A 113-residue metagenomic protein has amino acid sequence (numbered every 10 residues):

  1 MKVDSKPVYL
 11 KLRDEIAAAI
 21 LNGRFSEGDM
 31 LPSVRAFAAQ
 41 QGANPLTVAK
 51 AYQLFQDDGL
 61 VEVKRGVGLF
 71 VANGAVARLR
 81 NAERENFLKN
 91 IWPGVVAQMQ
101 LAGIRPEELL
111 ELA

Functional and structural regions predicted by a protein language model:
M1-M30, A36, A82, N86-A113: Extreme N-terminal segment that seeds HTH/winged-HTH DNA-binding domains in transcriptional regulators
R24-F25, D29, D57-G66, A72-N73: Beta-hairpin "wing" of winged helix-turn-helix
M30-E62: N-terminal helix-turn-helix
A36, V71-A72: Short secondary-structure capping/turn micro-motifs that flank functional sites
V76-N81: Short, charged/polar, Gly/Pro-enriched secondary-structure boundary elements
